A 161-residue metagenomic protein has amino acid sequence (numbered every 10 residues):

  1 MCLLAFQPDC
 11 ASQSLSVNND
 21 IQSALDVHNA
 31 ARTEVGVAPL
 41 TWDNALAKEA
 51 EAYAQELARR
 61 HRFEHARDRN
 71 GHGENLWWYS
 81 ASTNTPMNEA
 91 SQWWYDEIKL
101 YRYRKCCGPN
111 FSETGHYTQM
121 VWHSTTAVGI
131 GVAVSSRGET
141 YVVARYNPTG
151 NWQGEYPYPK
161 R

Functional and structural regions predicted by a protein language model:
M1-A5: Bacterial N-terminal signal peptides
C10-H72: Short, well-ordered surface patches within globular domains
N29, E51-Q55, W77, S91-Y95 (+1 more regions): Non-transmembrane alpha-helical segments in soluble domains of secreted/periplasmic/extracellular proteins
W42-A45, Y79, A133: Conserved beta-strand termini and adjacent loop/short-helix elements that scaffold enzyme active sites in alpha/beta
R69, S82-R161: Disulfide-stabilized extracellular recognition modules
G73-S80: Well-structured core secondary-structure elements of compact alpha/beta domains
